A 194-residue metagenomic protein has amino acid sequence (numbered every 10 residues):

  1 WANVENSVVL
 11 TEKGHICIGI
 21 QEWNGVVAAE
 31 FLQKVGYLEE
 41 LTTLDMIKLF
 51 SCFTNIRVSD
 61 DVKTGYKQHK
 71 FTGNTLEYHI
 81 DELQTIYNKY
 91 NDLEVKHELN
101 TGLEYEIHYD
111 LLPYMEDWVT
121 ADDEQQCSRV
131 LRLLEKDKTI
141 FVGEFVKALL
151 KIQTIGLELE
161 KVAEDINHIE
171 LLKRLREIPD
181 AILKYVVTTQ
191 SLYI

Functional and structural regions predicted by a protein language model:
A2-N6, D61, Y193: Short, flexible/disordered secondary-structure transition segments
N3-N6, N24, N55, N74 (+3 more regions): Detector for Asparagine
N3-Y37: Accessory beta->alpha helical hairpin/"wing" motif in late/C-terminal subdomains of nucleic-acid enzymes
N24-Q84: Leucine-rich, amphipathic alpha-helical/linker segments
L76-H97, I152: Long amphipathic alpha-helices with heptad-repeat character, especially coiled-coil-forming segments used
H97-I194: Long low-complexity, intrinsically disordered regions
